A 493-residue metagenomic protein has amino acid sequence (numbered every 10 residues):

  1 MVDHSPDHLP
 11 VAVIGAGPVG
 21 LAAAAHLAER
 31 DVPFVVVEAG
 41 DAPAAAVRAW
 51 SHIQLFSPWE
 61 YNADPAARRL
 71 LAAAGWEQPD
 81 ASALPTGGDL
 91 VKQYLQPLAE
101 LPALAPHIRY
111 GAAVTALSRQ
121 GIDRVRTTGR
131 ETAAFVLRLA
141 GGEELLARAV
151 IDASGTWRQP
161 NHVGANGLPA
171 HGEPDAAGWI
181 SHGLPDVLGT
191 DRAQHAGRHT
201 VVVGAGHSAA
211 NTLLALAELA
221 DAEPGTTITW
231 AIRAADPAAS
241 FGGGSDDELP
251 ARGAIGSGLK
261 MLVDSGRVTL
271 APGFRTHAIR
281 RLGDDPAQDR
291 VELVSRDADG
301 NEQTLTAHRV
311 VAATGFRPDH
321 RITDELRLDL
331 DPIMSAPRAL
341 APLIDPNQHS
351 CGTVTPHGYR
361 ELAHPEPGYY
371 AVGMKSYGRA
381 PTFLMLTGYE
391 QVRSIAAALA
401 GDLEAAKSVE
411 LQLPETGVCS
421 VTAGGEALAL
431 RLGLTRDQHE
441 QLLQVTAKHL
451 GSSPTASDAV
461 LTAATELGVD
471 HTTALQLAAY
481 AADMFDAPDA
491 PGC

Functional and structural regions predicted by a protein language model:
L9-V36, A209-L219: N-terminal Rossmann-like FAD-binding beta1-loop-alpha1 element of flavoenzymes
P10, P33, H199, P224-T227 (+1 more regions): Residues at the starts of beta-strands that form the adenosine-phosphate
G40-Q93, H171, G183-G189, I228-P250 (+1 more regions): Glycine-rich active-site loop/strand segments that organize a redox cofactor
E77-A149, S154-Q159, L270, H277-V291 (+1 more regions): Feature captures the FAD/FMN-dependent oxidoreductase FAD-binding
G87, S154-A222, I228, M334-P342 (+1 more regions): Glycine-rich dinucleotide-binding loop and its adjacent helix/turn
A116, E218-D324, L328-L330, A397-E415: A Rossmann-like FAD-binding core segment of flavoenzymes
P272, R317, T323, P332-L428 (+2 more regions): C-terminal, flexible cofactor-proximal segment of oxidoreductases
L428-R431, D437-V469, T473-F485: Amphipathic alpha-helical segments in structured regions that serve as interaction surfaces
